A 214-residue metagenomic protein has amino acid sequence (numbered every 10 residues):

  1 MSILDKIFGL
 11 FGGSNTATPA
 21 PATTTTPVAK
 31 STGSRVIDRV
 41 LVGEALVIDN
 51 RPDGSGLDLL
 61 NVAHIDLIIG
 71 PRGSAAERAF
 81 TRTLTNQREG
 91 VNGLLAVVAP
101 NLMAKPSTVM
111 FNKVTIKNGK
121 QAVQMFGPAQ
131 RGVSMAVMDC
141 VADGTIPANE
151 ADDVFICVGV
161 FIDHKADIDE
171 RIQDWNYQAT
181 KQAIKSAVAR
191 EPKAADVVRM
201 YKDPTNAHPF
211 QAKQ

Functional and structural regions predicted by a protein language model:
S2-F11, N15-Q214: Accessory interaction regions appended to the cores of large information-processing enzymes
